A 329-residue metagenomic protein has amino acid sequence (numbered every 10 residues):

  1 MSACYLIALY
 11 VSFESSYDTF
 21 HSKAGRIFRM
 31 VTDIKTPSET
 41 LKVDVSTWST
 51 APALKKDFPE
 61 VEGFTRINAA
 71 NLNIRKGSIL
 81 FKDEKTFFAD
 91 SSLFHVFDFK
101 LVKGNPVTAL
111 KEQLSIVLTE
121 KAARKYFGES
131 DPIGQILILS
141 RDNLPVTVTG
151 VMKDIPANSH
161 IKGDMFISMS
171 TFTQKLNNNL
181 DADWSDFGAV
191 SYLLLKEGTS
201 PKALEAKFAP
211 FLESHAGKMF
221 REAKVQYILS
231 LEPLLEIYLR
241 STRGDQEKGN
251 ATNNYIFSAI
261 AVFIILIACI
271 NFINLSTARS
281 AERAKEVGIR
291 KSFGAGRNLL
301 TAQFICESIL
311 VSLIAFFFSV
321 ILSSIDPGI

Functional and structural regions predicted by a protein language model:
M1, S292-G296, A315, S319 (+1 more regions): A short glycine-centered flexible hinge/capping loop motif at secondary-structure junctions
S2-F28, D326-I329: Alpha-helical transmembrane segments
L9, S230, I309-I329: Small-residue-rich transmembrane alpha-helices
F28-T32, T47-V102: Short amphipathic beta-strand/extended segments in non-transmembrane regions
D90-K103, I116-T252: Mid-to-C-terminal secondary-structure elements that act as membrane-proximal/extracytoplasmic interface segments
Q246-I264: N-terminal membrane-entry
A268-V311: Intracellular coupling helices
